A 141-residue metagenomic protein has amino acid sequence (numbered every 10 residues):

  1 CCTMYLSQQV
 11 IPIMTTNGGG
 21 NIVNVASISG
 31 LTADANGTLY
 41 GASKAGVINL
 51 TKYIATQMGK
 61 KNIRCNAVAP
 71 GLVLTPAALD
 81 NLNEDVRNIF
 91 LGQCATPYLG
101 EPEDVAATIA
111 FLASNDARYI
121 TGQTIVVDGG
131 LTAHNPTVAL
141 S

Functional and structural regions predicted by a protein language model:
S7, S43, T51: Active-site helix of classical SDR
P12, T56-K60, R118: Alpha-helical segment proximal to the catalytic Tyr-Lys
S27: Residue(s) in the substrate-gating loop at a strand-loop-helix junction that position the organic substrate next
T32, A110, T121-S141: Short C-terminal tail/terminal secondary-structure segment of NAD(P)H-dependent dehydrogenase/reductase domains
T32-T38, K60-K61, P97, P102 (+1 more regions): Active-site loop immediately N-terminal to the catalytic Tyr-X3-Lys motif of short-chain dehydrogenase/reductase
A33-G41, Y53, V138-L140: Active-site loop-to-helix junction immediately N-terminal to the catalytic Tyr of the SDR YXXXK motif in Rossmann-fold
K60, L72-C94, H134-S141: A glycine/serine/threonine-rich, flexible loop-to-helix segment that serves as the NAD(P) cofactor-binding "lid"
A67, D85, I89-D116, I120 (+1 more regions): C-terminal helical subdomain
